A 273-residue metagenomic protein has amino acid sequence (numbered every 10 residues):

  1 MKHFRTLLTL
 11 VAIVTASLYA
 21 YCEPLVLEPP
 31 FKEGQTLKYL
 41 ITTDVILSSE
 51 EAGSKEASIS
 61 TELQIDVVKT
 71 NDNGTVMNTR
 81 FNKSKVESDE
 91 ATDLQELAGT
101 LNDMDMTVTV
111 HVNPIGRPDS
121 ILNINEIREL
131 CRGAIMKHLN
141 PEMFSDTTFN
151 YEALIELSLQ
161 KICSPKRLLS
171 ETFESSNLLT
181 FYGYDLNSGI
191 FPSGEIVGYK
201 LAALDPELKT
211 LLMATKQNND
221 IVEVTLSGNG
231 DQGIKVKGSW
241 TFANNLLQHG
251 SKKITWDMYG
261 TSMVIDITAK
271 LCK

Functional and structural regions predicted by a protein language model:
M1-L8: Bacterial N-terminal signal peptides that target proteins for export
T9-S17: Bacterial N-terminal signal peptides
C22-K273: Signature of exported/secreted
